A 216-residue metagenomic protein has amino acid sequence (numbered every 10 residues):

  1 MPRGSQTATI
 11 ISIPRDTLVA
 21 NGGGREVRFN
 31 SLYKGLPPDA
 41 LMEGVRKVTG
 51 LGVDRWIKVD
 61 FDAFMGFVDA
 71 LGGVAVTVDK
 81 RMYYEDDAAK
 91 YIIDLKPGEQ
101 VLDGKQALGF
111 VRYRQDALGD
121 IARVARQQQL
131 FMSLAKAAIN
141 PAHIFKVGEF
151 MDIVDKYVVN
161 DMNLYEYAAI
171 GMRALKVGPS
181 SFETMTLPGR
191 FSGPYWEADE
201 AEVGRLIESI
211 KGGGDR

Functional and structural regions predicted by a protein language model:
M1-R216: Non-catalytic, solvent-exposed segments at the cell envelope interface
